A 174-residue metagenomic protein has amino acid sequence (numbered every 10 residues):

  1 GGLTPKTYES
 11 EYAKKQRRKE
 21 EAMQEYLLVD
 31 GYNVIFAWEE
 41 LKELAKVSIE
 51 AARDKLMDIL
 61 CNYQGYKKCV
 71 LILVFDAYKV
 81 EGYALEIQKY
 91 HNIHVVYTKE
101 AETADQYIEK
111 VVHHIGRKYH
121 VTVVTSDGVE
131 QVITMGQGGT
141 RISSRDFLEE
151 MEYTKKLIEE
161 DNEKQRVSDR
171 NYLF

Functional and structural regions predicted by a protein language model:
K6-T7, A13, R18-V29, N33-F174: Nuclease catalytic cores that cleave nucleic-acid phosphodiester bonds, predominantly acidic two-metal-ion
